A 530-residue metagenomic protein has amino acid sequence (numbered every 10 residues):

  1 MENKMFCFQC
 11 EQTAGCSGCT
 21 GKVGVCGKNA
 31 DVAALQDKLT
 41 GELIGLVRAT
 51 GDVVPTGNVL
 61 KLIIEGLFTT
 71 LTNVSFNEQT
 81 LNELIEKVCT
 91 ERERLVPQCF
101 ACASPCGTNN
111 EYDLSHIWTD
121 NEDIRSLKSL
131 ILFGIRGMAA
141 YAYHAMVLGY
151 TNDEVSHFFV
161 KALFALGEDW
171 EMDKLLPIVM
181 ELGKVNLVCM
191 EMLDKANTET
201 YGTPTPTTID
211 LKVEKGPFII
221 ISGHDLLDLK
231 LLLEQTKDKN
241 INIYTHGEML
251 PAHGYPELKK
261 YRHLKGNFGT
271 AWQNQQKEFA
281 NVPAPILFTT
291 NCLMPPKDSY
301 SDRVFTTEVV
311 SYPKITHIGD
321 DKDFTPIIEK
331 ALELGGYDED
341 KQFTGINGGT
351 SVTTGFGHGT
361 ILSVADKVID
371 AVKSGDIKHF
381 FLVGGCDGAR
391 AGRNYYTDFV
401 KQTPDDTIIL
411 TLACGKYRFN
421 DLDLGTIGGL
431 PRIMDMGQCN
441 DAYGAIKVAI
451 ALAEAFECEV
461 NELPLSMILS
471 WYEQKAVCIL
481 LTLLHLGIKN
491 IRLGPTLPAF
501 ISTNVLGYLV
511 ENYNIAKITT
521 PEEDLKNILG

Functional and structural regions predicted by a protein language model:
E2-V32, Q36-I44, P177-G530: Anaerobic metallocofactor- and corrinoid-dependent redox/one-carbon enzyme cores, especially those from methanogenesis
L43-T200, P206: Electropositive, gly/pro-rich neighborhoods at or near active sites that engage anionic ligands
